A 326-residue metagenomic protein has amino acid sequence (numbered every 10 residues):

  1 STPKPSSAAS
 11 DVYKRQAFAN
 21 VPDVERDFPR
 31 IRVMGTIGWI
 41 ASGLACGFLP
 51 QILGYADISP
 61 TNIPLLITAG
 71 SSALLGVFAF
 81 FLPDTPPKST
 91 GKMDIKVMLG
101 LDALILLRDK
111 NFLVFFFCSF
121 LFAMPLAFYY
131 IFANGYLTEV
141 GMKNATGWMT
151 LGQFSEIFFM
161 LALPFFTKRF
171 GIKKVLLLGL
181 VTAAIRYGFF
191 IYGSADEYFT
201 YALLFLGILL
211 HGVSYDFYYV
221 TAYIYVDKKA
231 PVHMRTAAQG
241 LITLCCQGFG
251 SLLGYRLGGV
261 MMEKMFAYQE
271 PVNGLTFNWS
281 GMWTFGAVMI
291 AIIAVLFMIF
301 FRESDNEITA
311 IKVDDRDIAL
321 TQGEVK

Functional and structural regions predicted by a protein language model:
S1-A9, Y13: Single conserved hydrophobic/aromatic residue that forms the stacking wall/gate of nucleotide- or nucleobase-binding
R26-I31, N62-L66, T138-I157, A202-L203 (+1 more regions): Loop-to-transmembrane helix entry
F48-G70, V260-I290: A membrane-interface helix-boundary motif in multi-pass transporters
P50-G54, F159-I172, M262: Helix-to-loop junctions at the C-terminal end of transmembrane segments in multipass secondary transporters
S72-P83, W279-R316, V325: Multi-pass alpha-helical transporter architecture, strongest for 12-TM Major Facilitator/SLC carriers used
P83-F117, I318-L320: Juxtamembrane intracellular "pre-TM" segments in multi-pass secondary transporters
N111-V140, N144-M149, Y219: Helix-loop boundary and gating motifs at the non-cytosolic
T182-E197: C-terminal ends and interior cores of transmembrane alpha-helices in multi-pass membrane transporters/permeases
